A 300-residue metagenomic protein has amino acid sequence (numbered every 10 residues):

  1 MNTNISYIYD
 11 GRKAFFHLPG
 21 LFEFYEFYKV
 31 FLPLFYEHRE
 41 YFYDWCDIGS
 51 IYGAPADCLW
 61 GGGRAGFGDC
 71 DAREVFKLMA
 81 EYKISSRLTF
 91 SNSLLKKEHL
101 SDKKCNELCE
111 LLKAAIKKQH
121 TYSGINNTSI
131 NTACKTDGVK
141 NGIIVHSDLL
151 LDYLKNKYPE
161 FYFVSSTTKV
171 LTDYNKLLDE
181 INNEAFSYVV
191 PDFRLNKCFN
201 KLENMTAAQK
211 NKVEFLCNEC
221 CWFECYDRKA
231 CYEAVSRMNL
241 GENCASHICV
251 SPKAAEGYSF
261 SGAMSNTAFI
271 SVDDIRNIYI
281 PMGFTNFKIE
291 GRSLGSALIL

Functional and structural regions predicted by a protein language model:
N2-K176, E180, F186-L300: Active-site pocket-lining/capping segments in soluble small-molecule metabolic enzymes
